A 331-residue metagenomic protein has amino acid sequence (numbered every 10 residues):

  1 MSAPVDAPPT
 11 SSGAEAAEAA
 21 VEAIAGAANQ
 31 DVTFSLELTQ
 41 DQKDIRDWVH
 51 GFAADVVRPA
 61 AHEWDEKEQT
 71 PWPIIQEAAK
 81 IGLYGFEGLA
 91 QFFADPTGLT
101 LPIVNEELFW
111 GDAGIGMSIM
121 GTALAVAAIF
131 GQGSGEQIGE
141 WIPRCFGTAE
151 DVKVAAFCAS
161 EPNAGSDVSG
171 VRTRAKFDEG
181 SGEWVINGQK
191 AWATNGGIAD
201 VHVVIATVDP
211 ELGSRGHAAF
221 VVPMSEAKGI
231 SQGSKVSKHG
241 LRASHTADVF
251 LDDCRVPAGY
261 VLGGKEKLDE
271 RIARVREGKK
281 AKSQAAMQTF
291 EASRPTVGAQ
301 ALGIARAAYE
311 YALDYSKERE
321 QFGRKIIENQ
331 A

Functional and structural regions predicted by a protein language model:
M1-D41: Intrinsic disorder at enzyme termini
F34, L38, I45, S231-A331: Glycine-rich beta->alpha junctions and the first turn(s) of the following alpha-helix
K80-V152, N195-V201, G213: Internal helix-loop-helix
G82, N105-F109, V222-A227, D252-R255: Short Ser/Thr-interspersed hydrophobic loop/turn segments at strand-loop and sheet-helix junctions that line or gate
W110, A164, A191-G197, L241 (+1 more regions): Glycine-rich phosphate/pyrophosphate-binding beta-alpha loops
D151-S160: A short, Trp-centered hydrophobic/proline-enriched beta-strand micro-motif
T173-K176: A structural signal for short hydrophobic beta-strand segments in well-ordered beta-sheet cores
E183-Q232: A short core secondary-structure module
